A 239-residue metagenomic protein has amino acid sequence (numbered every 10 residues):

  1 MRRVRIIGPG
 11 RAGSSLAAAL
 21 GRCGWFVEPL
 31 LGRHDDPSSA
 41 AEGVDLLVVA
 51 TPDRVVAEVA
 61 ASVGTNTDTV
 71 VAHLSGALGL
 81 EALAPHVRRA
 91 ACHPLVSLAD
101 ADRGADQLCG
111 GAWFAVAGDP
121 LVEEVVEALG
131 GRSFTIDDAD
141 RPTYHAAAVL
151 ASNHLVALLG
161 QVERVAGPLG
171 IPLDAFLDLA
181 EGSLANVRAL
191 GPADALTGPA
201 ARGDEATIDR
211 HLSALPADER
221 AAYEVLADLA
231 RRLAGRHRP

Functional and structural regions predicted by a protein language model:
M1-E42: NAD(P)+-binding Rossmann beta1-loop-alpha1 motif at the extreme N-terminus of oxidoreductases
M1-V4, P120, H237-P239: Actinobacteria-biased recognition of intrinsically disordered, low-complexity terminal regions
V4, V27-E28, R89, S133 (+1 more regions): Hydrophobic anchor at the start of a short beta-strand that flanks the dinucleotide cofactor-binding loop
V4-I6, V49, V116: Hydrophobic Val/Ile/Leu positions in short beta-strands of Rossmann-like dinucleotide-binding domains
S14-A18, H34-G104: Rossmann-like NAD(P)(H) cofactor-binding subdomain of soluble oxidoreductases
L16, C23, G104-A189: Internal alpha-helical scaffold of NAD(P)-dependent oxidoreductase catalytic cores
D174-P239: NAD(P)-dependent Rossmann-like dehydrogenase/reductase catalytic/cofactor-binding core
